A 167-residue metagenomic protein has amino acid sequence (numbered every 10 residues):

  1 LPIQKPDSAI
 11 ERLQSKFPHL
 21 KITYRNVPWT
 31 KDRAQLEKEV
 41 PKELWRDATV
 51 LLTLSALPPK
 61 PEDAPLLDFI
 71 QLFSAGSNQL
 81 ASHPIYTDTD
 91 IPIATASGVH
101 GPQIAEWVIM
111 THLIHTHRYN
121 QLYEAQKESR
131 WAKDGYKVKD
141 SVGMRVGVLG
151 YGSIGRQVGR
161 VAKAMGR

Functional and structural regions predicted by a protein language model:
L1-A48: N-terminal glycine-/charge-rich "phosphate-binding" loop or analogous flexible N-terminal tail
I10, L36-V40, S55-P59, L80-A81 (+2 more regions): A generic local structural motif
H19-K21, L66-L67, D90, G143 (+1 more regions): A generic structural signal for alpha->beta connector loops
V27-L36, T49-S55, A125-D134: Short gly/ser/thr-rich secondary-structure transition/capping motifs
R46-Q126, V138-K139: Phosphate/diphosphate ligand-binding glycine-rich loop within oxidoreductases
D134-R167: Rossmann-like dinucleotide/phosphate-binding beta-alpha-beta segment
